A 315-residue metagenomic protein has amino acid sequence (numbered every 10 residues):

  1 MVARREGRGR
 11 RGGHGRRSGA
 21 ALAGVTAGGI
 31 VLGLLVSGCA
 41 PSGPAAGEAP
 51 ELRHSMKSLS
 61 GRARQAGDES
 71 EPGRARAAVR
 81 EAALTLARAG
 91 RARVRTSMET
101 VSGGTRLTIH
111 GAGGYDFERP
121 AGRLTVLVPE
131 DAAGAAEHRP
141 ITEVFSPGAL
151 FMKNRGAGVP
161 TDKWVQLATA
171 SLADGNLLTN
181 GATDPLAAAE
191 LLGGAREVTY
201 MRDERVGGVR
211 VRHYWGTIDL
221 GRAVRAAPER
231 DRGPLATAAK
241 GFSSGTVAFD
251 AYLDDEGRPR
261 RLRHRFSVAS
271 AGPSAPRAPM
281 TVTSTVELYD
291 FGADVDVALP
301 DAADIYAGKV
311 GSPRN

Functional and structural regions predicted by a protein language model:
M1-P44: Secretory targeting and sorting signals
A3, L35-N315: Subset-of-secretome marker
